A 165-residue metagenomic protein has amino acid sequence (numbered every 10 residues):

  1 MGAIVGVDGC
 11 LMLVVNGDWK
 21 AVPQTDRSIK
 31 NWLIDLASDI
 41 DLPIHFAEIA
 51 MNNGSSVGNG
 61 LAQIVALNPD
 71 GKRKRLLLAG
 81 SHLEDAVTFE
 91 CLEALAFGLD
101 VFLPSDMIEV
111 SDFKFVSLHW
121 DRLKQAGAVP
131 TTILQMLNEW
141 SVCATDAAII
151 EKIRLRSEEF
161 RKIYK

Functional and structural regions predicted by a protein language model:
M1-R75, D100, W120, A128-V129 (+1 more regions): Active-site acidic carboxylates
D18-V22, L83-D85, E109: Short acidic, S/G/P-rich loop/turn micro-motifs used as interaction or catalytic elements
K72-T88: Ordered, amphipathic secondary-structure segments that act as subunit-interaction surfaces in large macromolecular
L77-G80, G98-F113: A short glycine-rich beta-strand->turn/loop micro-motif centered on a GG-aromatic cluster
D85, I108-F113, L137-E139: Short gly/pro/ser/thr-enriched loop/turn and capping motifs at secondary-structure boundaries
V87-F97: Short Gly/Thr/Asp-enriched flexible loops that form oxyanion-binding sites at enzyme active sites
V129-N138: Short acidic-hydrophobic, aromatic-tinged amphipathic segments that line or gate anion-handling sites
